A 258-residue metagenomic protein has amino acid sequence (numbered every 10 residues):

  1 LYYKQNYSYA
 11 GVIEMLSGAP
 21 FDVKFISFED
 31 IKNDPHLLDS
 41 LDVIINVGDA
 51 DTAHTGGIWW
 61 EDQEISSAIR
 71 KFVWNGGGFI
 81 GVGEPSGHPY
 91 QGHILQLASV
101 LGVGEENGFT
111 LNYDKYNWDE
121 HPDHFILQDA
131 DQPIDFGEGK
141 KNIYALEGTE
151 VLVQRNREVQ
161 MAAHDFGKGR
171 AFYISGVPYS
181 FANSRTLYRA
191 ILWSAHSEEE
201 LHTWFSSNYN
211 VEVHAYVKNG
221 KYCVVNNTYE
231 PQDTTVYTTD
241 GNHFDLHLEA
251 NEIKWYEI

Functional and structural regions predicted by a protein language model:
L1-K4, D22, N46-D62: The substrate-binding groove and active-site-proximal loops of carbohydrate-active enzymes, especially glycoside
L1-V43, N219: Aromatic-Pro/Gly-enriched surface loop or interdomain linker that acts as a lid/target-recognition segment
A10-I13, Q63-V73, L187-I191: Short amphipathic alpha-helical segments and helix-helix/interface helices
M15-G18, K24-F25, H36-L37, Q96 (+4 more regions): Extracellular ligand-binding/catalytic regions of CAZymes and related secreted enzymes and adhesion modules
D42-T52, I80, A171-Y173, C223: Structural motif
D49-A53, P85-P89, V177-S180: Solvent-exposed loop/turn segments at secondary-structure junctions within structured extracellular/periplasmic domains
G56-Q132: A glycine-rich, often tryptophan-bearing local segment used as a flexible ligand/cofactor-contacting loop or short
P133-T149: Active-site Gly/Thr loop motif
